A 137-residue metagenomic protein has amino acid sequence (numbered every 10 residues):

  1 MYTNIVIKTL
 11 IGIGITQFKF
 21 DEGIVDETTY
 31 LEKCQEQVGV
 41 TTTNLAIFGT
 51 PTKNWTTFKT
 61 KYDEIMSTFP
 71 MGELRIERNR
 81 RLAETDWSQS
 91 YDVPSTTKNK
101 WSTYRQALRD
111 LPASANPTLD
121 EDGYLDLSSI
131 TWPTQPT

Functional and structural regions predicted by a protein language model:
M1-T137: A preference for well-ordered globular domain cores that mediate specific macromolecular interactions or catalysis
